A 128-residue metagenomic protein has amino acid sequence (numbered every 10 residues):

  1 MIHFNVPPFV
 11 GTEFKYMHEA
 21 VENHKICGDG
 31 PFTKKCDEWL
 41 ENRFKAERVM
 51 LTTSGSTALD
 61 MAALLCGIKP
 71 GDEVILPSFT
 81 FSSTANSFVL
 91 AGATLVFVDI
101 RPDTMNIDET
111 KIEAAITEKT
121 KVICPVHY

Functional and structural regions predicted by a protein language model:
M1-I26: N-terminal "arm"/small-domain region of PLP-dependent enzymes with the aminotransferase-like
H3-N5, E13-F14, C36-D37, D60-A63 (+1 more regions): A generic local structural motif
H3-N5, T52-T53, C124-V126: Short beta-strand segments
V10, G30-P31, T52, S78 (+1 more regions): Short alpha-helix boundary/capping motifs
G11, S56, F81-S82: Alpha-helix N-cap/helix-start and coil->helix boundary motif
K15, E19-E22, P31-K45, T110-E118: Replace "anionic and nucleotidyl ligands
D29-E73, S87-L90, F97-D99: Phosphate-binding glycine-rich loop
L64-Y128: PLP-dependent aminotransferase-like
